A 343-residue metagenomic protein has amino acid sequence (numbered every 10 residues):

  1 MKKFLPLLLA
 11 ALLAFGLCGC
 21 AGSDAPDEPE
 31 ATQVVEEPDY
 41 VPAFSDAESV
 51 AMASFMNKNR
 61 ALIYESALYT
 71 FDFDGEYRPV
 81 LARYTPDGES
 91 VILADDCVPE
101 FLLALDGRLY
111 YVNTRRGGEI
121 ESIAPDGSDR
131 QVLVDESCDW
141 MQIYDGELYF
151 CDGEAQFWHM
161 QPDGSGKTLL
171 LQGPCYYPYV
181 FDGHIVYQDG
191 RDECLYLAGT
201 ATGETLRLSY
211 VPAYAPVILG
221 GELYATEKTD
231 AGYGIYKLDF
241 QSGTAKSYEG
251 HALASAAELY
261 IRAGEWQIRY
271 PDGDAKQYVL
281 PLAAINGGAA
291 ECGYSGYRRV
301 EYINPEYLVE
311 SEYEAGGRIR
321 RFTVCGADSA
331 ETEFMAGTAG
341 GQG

Functional and structural regions predicted by a protein language model:
M1-L5: Positively charged n-region of N-terminal signal peptides that target proteins for export
L7-L13: Hydrophobic alpha-helical targeting segments used for export or membrane insertion
G16-G19: C-terminal motif of bacterial Sec signal peptides marking the signal peptidase cleavage site
A21-S23: Bacterial signal peptide processing site
V34-S54, E76-A94, G117-L133, A155-L171 (+4 more regions): Surface-exposed loop/turn elements that mediate protein-protein interactions on large endomembrane-trafficking
F55-I63, C97-D106, E136-D145, Q172-D182 (+4 more regions): Repeated scaffold domains used in trafficking and secretory/extracellular systems, primarily beta-propellers
I63, L68, L81, L93 (+15 more regions): Fold-core signature of tandem repeat domains
Y69-D72, Y110-V112, Y149-C151, V186-Q188 (+4 more regions): Residue position within the beta-strands of beta-propeller blades
